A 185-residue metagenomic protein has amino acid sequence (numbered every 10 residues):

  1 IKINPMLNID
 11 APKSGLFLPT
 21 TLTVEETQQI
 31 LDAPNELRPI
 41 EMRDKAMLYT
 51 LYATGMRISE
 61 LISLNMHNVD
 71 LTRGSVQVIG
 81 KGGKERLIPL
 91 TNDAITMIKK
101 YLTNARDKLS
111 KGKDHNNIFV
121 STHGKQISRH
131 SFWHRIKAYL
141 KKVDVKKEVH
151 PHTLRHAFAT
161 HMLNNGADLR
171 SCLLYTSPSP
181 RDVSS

Functional and structural regions predicted by a protein language model:
I1-S177, R181, S185: Conserved catalytic core of the tyrosine transesterase superfamily
